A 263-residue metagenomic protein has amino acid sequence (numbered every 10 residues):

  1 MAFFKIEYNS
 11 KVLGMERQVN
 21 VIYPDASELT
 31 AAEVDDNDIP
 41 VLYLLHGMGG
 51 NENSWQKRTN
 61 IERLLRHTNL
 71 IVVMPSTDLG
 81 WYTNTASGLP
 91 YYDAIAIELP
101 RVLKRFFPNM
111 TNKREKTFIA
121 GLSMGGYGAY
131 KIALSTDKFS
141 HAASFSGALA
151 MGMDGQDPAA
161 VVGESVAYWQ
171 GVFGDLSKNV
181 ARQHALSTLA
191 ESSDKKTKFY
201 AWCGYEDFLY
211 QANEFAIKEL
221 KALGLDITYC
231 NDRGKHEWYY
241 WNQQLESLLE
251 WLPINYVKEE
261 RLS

Functional and structural regions predicted by a protein language model:
M1-S263: Non-catalytic cap/lid and distal C-terminal segments of serine-dependent acyl enzymes
